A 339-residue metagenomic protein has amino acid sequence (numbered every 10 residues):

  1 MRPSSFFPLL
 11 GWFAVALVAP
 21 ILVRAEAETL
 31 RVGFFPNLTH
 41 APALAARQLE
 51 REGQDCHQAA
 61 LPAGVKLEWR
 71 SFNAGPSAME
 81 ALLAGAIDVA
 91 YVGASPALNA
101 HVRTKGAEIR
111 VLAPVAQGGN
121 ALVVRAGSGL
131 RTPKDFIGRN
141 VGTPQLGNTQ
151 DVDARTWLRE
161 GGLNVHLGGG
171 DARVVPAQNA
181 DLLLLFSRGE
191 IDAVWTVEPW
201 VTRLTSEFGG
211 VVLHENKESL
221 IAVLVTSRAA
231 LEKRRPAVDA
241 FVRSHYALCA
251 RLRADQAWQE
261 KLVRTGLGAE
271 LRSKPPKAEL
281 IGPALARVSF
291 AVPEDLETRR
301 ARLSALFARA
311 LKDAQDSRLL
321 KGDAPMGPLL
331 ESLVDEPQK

Functional and structural regions predicted by a protein language model:
M1-F7: N-terminal secretory signal peptides that target proteins for export/translocation
P8-P20: Bacterial N-terminal signal peptides
I21-E26: Sec/Tat signal peptide C-region and signal peptidase I cleavage site
E28-P176, D192-W195, H214-E218: Short, glycine-/small- and polar/acidic-enriched structural segments that line small-molecule recognition paths
L38-H40, P114-V124, T205-L231, V238-H245 (+4 more regions): Periplasmic-binding protein-like
K105, S128, G168-D171, V175 (+1 more regions): Pocket-lining segment of extracytoplasmic ligand-binding domains
R234-L319: Secondary-structure end/capping motifs
F307-K339: Conserved C-terminal helix/tail region of periplasmic/extracytoplasmic solute-binding proteins
